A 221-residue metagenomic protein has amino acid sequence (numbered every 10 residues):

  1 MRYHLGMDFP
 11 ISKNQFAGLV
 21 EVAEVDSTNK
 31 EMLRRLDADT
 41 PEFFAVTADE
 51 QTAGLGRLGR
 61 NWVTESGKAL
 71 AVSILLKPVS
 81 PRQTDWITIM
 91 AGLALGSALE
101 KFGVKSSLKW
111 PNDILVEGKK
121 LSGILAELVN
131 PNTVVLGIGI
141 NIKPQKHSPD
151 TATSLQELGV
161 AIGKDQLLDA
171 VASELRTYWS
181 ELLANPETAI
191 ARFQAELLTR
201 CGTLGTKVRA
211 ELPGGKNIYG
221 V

Functional and structural regions predicted by a protein language model:
M1-K101, A161: N-terminal lobe of the biotin/lipoate ligase/transferase fold
R2-G6, Q15-G18, S80-R82, W86-S106 (+1 more regions): Long, positively charged amphipathic alpha-helical accessory segments at protein N-termini or as interdomain linkers
D113: Conserved active-site carboxylates
